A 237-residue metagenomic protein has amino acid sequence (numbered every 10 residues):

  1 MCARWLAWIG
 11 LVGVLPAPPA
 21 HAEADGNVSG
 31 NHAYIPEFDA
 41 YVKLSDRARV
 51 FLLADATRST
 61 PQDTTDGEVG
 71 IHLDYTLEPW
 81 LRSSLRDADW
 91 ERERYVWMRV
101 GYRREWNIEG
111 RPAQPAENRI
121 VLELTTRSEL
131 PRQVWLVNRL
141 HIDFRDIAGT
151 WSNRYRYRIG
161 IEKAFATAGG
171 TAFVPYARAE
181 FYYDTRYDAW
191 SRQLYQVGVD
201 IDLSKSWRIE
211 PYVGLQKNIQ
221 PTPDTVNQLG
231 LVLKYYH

Functional and structural regions predicted by a protein language model:
P18-E68: Short glycine/proline- and aromatic-enriched beta-strand/turn motifs that initiate or cap beta-hairpins
H21-S29, R58-T64, I108-P115, R145-T150 (+2 more regions): Outer-membrane beta-barrel domain signature
H32-Y34, T65-V69, A116-I120, W151-Y155 (+2 more regions): Residues that define the transmembrane beta-barrel architecture of outer-membrane proteins
V42, Y75-L77, T126-S128, K163-T167 (+2 more regions): Residue-level signature of outer-membrane beta-barrel architecture
R47-L52, P79-L85, Y95-M98, P131-L136 (+2 more regions): Repeated loop/turn-to-beta-strand initiation elements of outer-membrane beta-barrel proteins
A54-T60, Y102-I108, S128, I142-D146 (+4 more regions): Transmembrane beta-strands of outer-membrane beta-barrel pores
I71-F144, N153-E162: Gram-negative (and chloroplast) outer-membrane scaffold detector with strong preference for beta-barrel transmembrane
L73-Y75, L124, T225-H237: Outer-membrane beta-barrel "beta-signal"
